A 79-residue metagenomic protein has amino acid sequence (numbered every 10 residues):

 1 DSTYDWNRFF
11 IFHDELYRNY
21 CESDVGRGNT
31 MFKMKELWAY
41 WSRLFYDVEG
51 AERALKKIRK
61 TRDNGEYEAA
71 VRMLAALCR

Functional and structural regions predicted by a protein language model:
D1-R79: Alpha/beta catalytic cores of nucleotide-metabolism and tRNA/nucleoside-modifying enzymes
